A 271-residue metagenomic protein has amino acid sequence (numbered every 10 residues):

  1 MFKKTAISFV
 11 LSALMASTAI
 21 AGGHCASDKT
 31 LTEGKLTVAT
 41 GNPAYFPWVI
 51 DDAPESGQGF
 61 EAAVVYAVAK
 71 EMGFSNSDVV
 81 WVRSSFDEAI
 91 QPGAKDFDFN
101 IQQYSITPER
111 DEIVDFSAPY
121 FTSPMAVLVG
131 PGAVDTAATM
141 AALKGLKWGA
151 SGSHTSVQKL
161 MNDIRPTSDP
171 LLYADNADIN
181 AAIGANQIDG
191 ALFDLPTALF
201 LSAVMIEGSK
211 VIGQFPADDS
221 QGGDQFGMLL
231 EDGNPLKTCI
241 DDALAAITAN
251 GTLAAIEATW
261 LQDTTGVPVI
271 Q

Functional and structural regions predicted by a protein language model:
G22-G23, D78, T155-L171, K210-V211 (+1 more regions): Ligand-binding clefts/hinges and TM-proximal coupling segments of bilobed small-molecule sensing domains
C25-Q103: Extracytoplasmic small-molecule ligand-binding "clamshell" domains of the periplasmic binding protein/Venus flytrap
V38, P43-A44, E55-E71, S105 (+3 more regions): Bilobed "Venus flytrap"/periplasmic-binding protein-like clamshell domains and structurally analogous long
N42, T122-V129, L195, A203-D242 (+1 more regions): Periplasmic-binding protein-like
A62-M72, A133, L146-K147, G152-H154 (+1 more regions): Extended ligand-binding regions for polar small-molecule ligands
F74-N76, A94-Q102, L146-K147, G184-T197 (+1 more regions): Alpha-to-beta junction loops
D78-A142, A217: Acidic, polar ligand-binding/catalytic clefts
D87-E88, Y104-I113, K159-N162, D189-G222: A ligand-binding cleft/hinge motif common to bilobed small-molecule-binding domains
